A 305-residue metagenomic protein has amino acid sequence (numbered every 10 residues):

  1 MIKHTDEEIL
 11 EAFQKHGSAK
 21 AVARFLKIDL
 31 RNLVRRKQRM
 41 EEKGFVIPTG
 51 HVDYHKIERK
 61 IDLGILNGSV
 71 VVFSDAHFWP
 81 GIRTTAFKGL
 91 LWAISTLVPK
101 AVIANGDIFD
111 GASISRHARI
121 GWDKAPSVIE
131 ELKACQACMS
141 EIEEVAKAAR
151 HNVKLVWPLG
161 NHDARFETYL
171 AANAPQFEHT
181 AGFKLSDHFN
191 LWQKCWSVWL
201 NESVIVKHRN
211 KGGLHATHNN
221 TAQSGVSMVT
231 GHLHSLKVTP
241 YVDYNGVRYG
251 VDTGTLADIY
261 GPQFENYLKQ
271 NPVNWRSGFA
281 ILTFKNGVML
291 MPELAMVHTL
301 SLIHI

Functional and structural regions predicted by a protein language model:
I2-G17: Short, amphipathic alpha-helical "recognition" segments used to contact nucleic acids or chromatin
K20, R24-R39: Short, basic interhelical loop/turn and adjoining N-cap of the next helix at nucleic-acid- or acidic-partner-contacting
R35-S140: N-terminal active-site segment of His-dependent metallophosphoesterases
V52-I65, V70, S197-T221: Core dinuclear metal-dependent hydrolase active-site scaffold
V102, L155-W157, G250: Hydrophobic/aromatic residues located in beta-strands of well-ordered beta-sheets within soluble catalytic
A104, S203-P292: Conserved beta-sheet core of the metallophosphoesterase superfamily
S113-K194: Active-site neighborhood of divalent metal-dependent phosphoester bond hydrolases
I303-I305: Conserved small/polar residues in nucleotide/adenosyl-binding loops
